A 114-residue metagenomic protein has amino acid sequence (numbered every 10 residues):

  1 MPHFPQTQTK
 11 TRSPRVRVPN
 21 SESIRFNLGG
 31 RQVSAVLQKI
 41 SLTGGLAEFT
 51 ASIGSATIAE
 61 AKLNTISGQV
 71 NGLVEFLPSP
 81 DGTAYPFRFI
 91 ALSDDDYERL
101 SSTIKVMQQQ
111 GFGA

Functional and structural regions predicted by a protein language model:
M1-L42, S101, K105-A114: N-terminal helix initiation/capping motif
S13, E48-G54: Short, surface-exposed secondary-structure edge patches
S21-N27, A56-Q69: Short conserved beta-strand and strand-loop elements enriched in small hydrophobics with frequent Asp/Gly
G29, L42, S52-G54, S79-G82: Short strand-connecting beta-turns/loops that link adjacent beta-strands
A35, N71-L77: Short beta-strand-centered aromatic/proline hotspots
I40, L77-S79, L92: Residue-level recognition of beta-strand microenvironments
G45-F49, D81-A91: Short, solvent-exposed secondary-structure boundary/capping segments
I58-S67, Y97-Q109: Extended Gly/Ser/Thr-rich low-complexity repeat segments, especially those forming or decorating extracellular
